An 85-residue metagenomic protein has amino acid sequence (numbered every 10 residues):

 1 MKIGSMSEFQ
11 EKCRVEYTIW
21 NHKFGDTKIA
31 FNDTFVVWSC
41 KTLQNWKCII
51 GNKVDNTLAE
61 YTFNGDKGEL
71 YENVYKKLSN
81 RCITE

Functional and structural regions predicted by a protein language model:
M1-K47: Negatively charged, low-complexity tracts enriched in Asp/Glu with abundant Ser/Thr
M6, N52-K53, R81-T84: Soluble, non-transmembrane alpha-helical interaction regions
D33-E69: Amphipathic, interaction-prone secondary-structure segments
K67-E85: A short, surface-exposed interaction/processing loop segment used at functional sites
